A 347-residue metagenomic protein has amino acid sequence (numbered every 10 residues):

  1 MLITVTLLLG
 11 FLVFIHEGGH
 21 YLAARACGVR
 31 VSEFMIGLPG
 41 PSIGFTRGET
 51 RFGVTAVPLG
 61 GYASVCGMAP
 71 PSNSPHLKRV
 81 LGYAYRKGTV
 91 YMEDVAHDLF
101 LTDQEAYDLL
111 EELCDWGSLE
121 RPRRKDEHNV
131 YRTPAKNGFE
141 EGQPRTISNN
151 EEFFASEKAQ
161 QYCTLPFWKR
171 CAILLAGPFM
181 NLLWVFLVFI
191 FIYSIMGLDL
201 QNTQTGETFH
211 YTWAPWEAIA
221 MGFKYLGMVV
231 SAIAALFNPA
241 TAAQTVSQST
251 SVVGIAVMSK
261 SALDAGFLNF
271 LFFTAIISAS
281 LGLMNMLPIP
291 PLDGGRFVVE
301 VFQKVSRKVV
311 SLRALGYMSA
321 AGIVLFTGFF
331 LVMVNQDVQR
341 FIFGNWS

Functional and structural regions predicted by a protein language model:
L2-P75, Q104-E157, M284-S306: Small-residue-rich helix-interface/hinge motifs
L9-V13, N181, V185, I277-N285 (+1 more regions): Alpha-helical transmembrane segments of multi-pass membrane proteins
G60, F330-V338: Membrane-proximal amphipathic helices and linker segments at transmembrane-helix boundaries in multi-pass membrane
H76-Y83: Short alpha-helical "packing" element that flanks the helix-turn-helix/winged-helix DNA-binding module
R86-L99: Short acidic, hydrophobic short linear motifs in intrinsically disordered regions
Y91, Y131-T133, T205-G206: Short, hydrophobic beta-strand segments
H97-L101, T241-Q244: Conserved short loop/turn motifs at secondary-structure junctions
R145-L281, V298-A321, Q336-S347: Functional transmembrane alpha-helices
